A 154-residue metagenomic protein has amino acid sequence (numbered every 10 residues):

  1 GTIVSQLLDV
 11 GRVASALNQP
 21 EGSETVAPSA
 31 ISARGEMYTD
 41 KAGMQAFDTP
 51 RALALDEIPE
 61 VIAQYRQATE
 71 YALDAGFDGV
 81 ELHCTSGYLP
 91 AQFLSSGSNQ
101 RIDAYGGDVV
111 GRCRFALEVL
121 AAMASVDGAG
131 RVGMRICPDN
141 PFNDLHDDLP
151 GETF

Functional and structural regions predicted by a protein language model:
G1-Q6: Glycan-recognition patch characteristic of GH18 chitinases/ENGases and related GlcNAc/peptidoglycan-binding proteins
L7-V10, L82-C84: Generic detector of well-ordered alpha-helical packing
L8-Y71: Non-globular sequence segments
L73-F154: Active-site loop segments of alpha/beta catalytic cores
